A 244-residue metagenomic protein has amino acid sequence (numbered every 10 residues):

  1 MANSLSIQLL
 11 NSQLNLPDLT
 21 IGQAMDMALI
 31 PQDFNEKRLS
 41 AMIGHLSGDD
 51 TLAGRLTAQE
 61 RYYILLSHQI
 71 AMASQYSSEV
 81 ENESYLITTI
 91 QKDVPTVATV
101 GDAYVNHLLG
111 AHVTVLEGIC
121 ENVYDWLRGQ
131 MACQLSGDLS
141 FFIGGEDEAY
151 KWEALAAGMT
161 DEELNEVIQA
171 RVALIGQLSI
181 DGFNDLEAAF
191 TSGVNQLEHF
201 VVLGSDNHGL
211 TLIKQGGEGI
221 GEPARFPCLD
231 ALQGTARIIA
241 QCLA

Functional and structural regions predicted by a protein language model:
M1-A244: Long C-terminal interaction/binding lobes of large macromolecular proteins
